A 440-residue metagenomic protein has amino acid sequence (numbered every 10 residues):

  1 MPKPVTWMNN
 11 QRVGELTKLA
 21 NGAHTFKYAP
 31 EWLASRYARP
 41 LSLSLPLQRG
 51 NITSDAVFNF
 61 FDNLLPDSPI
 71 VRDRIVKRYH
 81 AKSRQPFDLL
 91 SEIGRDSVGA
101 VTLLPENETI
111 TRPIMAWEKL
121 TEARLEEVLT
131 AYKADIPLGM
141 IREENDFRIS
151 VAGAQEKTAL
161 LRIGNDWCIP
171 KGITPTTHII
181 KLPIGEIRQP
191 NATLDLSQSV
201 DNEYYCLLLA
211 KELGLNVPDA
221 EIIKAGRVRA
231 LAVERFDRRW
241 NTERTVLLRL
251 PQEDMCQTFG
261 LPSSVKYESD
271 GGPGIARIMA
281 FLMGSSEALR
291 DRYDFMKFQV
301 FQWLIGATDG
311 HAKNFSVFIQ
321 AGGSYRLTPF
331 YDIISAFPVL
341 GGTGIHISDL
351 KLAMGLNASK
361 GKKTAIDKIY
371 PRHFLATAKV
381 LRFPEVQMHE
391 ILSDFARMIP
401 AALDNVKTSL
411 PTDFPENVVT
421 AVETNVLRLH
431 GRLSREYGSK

Functional and structural regions predicted by a protein language model:
M1-A312, S316-K440: Phosphate/dinucleotide-binding and metal-coordinating scaffold of catalytic cores in nucleotide-dependent enzymes
